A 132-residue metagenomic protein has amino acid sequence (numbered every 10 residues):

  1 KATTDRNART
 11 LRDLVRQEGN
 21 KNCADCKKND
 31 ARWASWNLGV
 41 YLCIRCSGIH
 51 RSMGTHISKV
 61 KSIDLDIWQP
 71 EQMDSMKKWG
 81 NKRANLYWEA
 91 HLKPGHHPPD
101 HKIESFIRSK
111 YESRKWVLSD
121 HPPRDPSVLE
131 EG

Functional and structural regions predicted by a protein language model:
K1-K28, V60-G132: Intrinsically disordered, low-complexity regulatory regions in eukaryotic proteins
N22, G39-L42: The −1 position to Zn-ligating cysteines in a subset of zinc-ribbon hairpins
N29-L38: Canonical RING-type zinc finger of E3 ubiquitin-protein ligases
S35-W36, M53, D100: Alpha-helix N-cap/helix-start motif
Y41-H56: Cys/His-coordinated zinc-finger cores
